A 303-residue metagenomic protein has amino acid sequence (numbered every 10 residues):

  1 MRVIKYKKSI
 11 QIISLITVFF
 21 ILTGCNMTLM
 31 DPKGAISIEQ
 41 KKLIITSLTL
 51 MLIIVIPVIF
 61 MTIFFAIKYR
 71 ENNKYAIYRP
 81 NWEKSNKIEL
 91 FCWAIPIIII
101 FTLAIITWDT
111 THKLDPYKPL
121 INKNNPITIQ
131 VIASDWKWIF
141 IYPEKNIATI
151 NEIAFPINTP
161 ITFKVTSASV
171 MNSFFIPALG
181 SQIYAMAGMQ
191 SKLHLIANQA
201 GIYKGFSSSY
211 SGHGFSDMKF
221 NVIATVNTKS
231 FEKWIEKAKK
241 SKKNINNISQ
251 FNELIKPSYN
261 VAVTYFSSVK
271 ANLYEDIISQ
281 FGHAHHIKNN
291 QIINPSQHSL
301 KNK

Functional and structural regions predicted by a protein language model:
R2-V58: Hydrophobic alpha-helical segments
V3-Y6, F64, K68: Intrinsically disordered, low-complexity sequence elements enriched in Ser/Thr/Gly/Pro
V18, T49-I63, A94-A104: Hydrophobic alpha-helical transmembrane segments of multipass integral membrane proteins
N26-L43, I67-K303: Non-transmembrane, membrane-proximal soluble domains of secreted or membrane proteins
